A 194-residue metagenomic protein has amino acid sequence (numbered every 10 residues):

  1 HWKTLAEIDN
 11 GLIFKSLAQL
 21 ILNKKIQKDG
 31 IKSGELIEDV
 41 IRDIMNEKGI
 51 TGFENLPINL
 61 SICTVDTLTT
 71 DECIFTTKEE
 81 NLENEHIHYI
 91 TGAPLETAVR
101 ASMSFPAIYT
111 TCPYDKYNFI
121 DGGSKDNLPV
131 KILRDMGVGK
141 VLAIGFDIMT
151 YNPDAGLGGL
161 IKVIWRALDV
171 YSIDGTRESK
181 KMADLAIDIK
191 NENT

Functional and structural regions predicted by a protein language model:
H1-T194: Patatin-like phospholipase
